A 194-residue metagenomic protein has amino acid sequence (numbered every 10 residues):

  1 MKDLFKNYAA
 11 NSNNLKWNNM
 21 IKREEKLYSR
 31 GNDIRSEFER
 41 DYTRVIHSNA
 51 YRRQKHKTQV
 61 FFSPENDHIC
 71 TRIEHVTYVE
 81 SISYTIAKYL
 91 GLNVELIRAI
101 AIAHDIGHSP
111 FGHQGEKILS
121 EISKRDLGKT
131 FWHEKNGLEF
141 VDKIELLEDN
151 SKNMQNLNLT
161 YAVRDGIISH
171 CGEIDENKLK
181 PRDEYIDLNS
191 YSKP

Functional and structural regions predicted by a protein language model:
K2-D33, H47-R52, T77, S81 (+2 more regions): Sequence-structural signature of the catalytic-core scaffold of metal-dependent phosphohydrolases that act on
R44-V60: Short alpha-helical hairpin
V60-E65, I118: Glycine/charged-rich beta-loop-alpha catalytic/anionic-binding loops adjacent to active sites
E65-L96: Alpha-helical phosphate/pyrophosphate-handling elements in metalloenzyme active cores
I97-R98, P194: A generic hydrophobic-helix recognition signal that picks specific residues within alpha-helical hydrophobic
R98-A103, G107: Short alpha-helix carrying the canonical HExxH Zn2+-binding catalytic motif
